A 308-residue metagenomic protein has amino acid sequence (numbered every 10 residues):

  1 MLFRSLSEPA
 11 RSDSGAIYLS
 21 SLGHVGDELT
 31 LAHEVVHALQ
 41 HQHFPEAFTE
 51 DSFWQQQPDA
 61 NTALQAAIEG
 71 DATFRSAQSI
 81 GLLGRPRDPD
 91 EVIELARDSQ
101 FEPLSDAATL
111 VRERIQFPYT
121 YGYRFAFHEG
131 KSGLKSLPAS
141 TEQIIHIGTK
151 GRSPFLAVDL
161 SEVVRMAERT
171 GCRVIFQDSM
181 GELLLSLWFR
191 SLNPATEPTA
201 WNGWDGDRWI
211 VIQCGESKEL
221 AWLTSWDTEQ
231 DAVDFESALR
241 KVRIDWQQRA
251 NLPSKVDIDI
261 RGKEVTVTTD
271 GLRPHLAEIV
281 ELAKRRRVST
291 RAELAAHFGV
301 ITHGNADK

Functional and structural regions predicted by a protein language model:
A10-D13: Extracellular/periplasmic catalytic domains that process cell-envelope and extracellular macromolecules
A16-A32, A63: Short pre-active-site segment immediately N-terminal to the catalytic Zn-binding motif
L29-A32, E69, T73-S76, Y123 (+3 more regions): Extracytoplasmic/secreted envelope proteins and their assembly/folding machinery, especially bacterial periplasmic
T30, E34-Q42: Catalytic glutamate of the conserved HExxH
Q42-R97: Post-HExxH zinc-binding segment in Zn-dependent metallohydrolases
F101-S217, L223: Pan-zinc metallopeptidase signature
D205-R208, Q213-N305: C-terminal soluble interaction/assembly domains
